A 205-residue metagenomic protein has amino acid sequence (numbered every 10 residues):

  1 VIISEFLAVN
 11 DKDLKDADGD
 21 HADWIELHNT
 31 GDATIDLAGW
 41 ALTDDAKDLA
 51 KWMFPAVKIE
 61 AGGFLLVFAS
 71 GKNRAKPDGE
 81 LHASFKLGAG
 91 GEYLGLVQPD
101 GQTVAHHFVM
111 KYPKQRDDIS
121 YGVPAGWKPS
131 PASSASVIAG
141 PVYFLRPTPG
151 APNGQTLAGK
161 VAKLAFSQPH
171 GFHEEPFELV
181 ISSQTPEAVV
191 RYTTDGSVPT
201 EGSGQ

Functional and structural regions predicted by a protein language model:
V1-V137: Activation on beta-sandwich/Ig-like modules and their edge loops
F6, K58-A61, P113-Q205: Short, compositionally stereotyped local motifs that mark structural "simplifiers"
